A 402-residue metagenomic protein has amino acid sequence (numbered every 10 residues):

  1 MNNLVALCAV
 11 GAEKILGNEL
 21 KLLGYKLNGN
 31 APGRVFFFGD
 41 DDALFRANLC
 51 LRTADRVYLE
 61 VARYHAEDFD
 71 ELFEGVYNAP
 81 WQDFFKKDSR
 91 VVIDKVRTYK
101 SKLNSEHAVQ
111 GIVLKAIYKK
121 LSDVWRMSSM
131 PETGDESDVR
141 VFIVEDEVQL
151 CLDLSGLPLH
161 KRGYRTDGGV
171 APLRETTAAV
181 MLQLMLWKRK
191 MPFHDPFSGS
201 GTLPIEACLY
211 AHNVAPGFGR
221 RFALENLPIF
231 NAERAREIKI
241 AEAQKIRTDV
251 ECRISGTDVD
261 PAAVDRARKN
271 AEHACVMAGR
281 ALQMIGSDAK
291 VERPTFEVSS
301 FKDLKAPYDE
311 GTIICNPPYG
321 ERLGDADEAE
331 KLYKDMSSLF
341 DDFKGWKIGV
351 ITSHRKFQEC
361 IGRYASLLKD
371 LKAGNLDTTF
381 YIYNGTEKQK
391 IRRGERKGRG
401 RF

Functional and structural regions predicted by a protein language model:
M1-D135, F402: Non-catalytic nucleic-acid substrate-recognition regions in nucleic-acid-modifying enzymes
R46-L51, L157-R162, T166, G385-F402: Flexible, glycine-/basic-rich loop-and-beta segments that form/coincide with the SAM-dependent methyltransferase
T98-S101, P158, P318-R322: A short, flexible beta-alpha/helix-coil linker loop
V139-S155: C-terminal edge-of-domain segments
L150-L184: SAM-dependent Rossmann-like transferase core, predominantly class I methyltransferases with a strong bias toward
L173-K305, R322, A326-E328: Conserved S-adenosyl-L-methionine
E297-F402: C-terminal catalytic and target-recognition region of SAM-dependent MTase-like enzymes, primarily methyltransferases
